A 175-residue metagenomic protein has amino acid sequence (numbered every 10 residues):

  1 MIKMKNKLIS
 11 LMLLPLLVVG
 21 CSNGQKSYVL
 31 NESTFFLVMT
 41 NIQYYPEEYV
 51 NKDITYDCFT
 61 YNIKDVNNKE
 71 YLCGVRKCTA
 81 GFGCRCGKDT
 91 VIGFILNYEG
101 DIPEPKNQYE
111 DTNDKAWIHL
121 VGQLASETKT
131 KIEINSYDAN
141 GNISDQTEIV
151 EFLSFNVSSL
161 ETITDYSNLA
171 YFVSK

Functional and structural regions predicted by a protein language model:
M1-K7: Positively charged n-region of N-terminal signal peptides that target proteins for export
K7-S22: Sec-dependent N-terminal signal peptides of Gram-positive bacterial secreted proteins and lipoproteins
C21-K175: OB-fold and OB-like single-stranded nucleic-acid-recognition modules and their adjacent interaction interfaces
